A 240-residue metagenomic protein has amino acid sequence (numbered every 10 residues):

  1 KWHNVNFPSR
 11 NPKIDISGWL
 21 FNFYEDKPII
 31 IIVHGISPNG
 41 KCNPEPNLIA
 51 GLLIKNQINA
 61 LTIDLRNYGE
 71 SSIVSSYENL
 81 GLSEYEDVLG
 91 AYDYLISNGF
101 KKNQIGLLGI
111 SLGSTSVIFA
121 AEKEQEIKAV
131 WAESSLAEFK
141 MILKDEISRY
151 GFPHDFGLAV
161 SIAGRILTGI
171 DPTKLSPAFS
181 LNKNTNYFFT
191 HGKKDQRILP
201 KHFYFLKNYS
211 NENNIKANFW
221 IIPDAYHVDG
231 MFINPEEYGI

Functional and structural regions predicted by a protein language model:
K1-E25: N-terminal cap/lid segment of alpha/beta-hydrolase-fold proteins
I36-L52, L65, K201: The serine-hydrolase catalytic nucleophile loop
A50-S72: Conserved alpha/beta-hydrolase
E78-G99: Alpha/beta-hydrolase active-site loop
F119-I170, T185: Hydrolase active-site cap/lid region
N182-N184, F188-H191, D195: Short beta-strand/loop motif that positions the catalytic acidic residue of the alpha/beta-hydrolase fold
Q196-H202: Conserved alpha/beta-hydrolase "acid-adjacent" motif
Y204-I240: C-terminal catalytic histidine-bearing segment of alpha/beta-hydrolase fold enzymes
